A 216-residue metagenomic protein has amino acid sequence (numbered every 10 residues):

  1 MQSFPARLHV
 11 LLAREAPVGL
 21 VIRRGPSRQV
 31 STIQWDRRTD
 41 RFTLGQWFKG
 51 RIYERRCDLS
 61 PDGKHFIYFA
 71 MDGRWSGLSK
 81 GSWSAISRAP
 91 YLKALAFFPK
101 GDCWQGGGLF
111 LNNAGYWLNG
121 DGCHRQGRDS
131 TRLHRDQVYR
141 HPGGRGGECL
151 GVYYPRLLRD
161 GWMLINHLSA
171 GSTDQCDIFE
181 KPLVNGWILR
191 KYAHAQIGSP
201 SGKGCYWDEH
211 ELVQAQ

Functional and structural regions predicted by a protein language model:
M1-D58, Y68-Q216: Long, low-complexity intrinsically disordered regions enriched in Ser/Thr/Pro/Gly
G63-F66: Acidic/hydrophobic-patterned starts of short beta strands in beta-sheet-rich repeat architectures
